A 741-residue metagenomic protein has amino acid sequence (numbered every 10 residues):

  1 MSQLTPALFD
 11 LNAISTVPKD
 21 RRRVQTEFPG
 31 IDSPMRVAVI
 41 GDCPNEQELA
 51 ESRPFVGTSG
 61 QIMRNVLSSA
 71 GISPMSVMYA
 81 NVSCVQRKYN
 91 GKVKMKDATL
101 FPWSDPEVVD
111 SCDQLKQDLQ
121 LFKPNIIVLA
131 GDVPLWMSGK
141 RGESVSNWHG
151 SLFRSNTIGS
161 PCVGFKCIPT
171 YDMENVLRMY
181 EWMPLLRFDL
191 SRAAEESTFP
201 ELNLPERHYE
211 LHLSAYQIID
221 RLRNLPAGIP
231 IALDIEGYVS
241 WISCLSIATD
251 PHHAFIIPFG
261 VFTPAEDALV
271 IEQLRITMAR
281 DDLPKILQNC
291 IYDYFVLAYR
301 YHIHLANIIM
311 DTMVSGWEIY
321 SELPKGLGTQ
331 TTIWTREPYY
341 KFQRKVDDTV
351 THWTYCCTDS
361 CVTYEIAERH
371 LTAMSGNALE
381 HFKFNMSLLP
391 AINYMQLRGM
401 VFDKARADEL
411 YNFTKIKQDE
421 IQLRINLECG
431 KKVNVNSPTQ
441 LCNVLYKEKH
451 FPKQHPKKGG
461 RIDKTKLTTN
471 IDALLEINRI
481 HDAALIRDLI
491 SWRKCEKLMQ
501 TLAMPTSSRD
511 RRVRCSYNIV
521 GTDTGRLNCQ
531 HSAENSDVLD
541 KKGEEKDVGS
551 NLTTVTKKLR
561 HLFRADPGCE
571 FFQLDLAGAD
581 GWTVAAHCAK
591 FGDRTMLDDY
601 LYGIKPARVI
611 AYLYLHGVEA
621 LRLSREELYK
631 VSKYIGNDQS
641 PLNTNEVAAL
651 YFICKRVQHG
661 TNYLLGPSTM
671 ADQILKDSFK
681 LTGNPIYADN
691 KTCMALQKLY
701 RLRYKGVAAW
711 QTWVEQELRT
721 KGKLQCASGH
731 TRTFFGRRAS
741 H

Functional and structural regions predicted by a protein language model:
S2-P200: A polyanion-binding, active-site-adjacent surface
R64, A70, G139-S151, C167 (+4 more regions): Metal-dependent phosphoesterase core characteristic of DEDDh/y 3'-5' exonuclease domains
S111-K123, D220-N224, E266-D282: Short, basic/hydrophobic alpha-helical segments
N125-D132, A232, D282-C290, Q573: Acidic beta-strand-to-loop metal/phosphate-binding motif
W136, L245, I291-I303, W317-I319 (+3 more regions): Short active-site loop/helix that positions an aromatic residue
R192-V261, A279, I303, E322 (+6 more regions): Conserved "right-hand" nucleotidyltransferase catalytic core of DNA-directed polymerases
Y238-V261, D580-R625: Metal-dependent catalytic core segments for phosphate chemistry
L650-Y663: Short, amphipathic alpha-helical "recognition" segments used to contact nucleic acids or chromatin
